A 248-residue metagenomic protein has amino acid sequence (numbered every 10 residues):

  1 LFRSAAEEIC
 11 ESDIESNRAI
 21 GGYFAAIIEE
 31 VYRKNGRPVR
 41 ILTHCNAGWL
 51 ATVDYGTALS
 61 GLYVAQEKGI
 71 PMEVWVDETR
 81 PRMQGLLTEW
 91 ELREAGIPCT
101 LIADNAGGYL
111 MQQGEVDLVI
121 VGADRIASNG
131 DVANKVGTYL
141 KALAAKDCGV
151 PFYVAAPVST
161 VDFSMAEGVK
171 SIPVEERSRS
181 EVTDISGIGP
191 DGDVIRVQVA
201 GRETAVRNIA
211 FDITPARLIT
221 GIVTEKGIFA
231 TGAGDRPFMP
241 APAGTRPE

Functional and structural regions predicted by a protein language model:
A6-Y32, P38-H44, L50-T57: Active-site pocket-lining segments that scaffold enzyme catalytic pockets across diverse folds
A26-R37, E67-E73, E94, P98: Secondary-structure boundary elements
N46-A47, A123: Glycine-rich beta-strand-to-loop/alpha-helix junction loops that act as flexible
A47-G48, Y55, R80, G107: Short glycine-enriched loops at secondary-structure junctions
G48-A51, F229-T231: Short, acidic Gly/Pro/Ser/Thr-rich loop/turn segments
Y55-E67, A142: Histidine-anchored nucleotide/phosphate-binding helix
P71-M72, D77-E248: Conserved phosphate- and dinucleotide-binding cores of soluble alpha/beta proteins, encompassing both enzyme active
